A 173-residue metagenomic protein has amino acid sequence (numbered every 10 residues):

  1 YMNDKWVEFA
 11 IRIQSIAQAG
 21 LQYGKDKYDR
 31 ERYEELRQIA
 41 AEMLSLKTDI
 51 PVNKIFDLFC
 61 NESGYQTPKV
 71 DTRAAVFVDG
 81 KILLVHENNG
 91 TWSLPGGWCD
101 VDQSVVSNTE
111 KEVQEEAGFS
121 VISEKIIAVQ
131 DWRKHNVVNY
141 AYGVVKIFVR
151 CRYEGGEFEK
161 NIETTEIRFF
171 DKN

Functional and structural regions predicted by a protein language model:
M2-E35, I39, I162-N173: Nudix hydrolase/Nudix homology domain
K27, G97-W98: Gly/Ser/Thr-rich helix-start
K27-R73: Acidic, metal-coordinating catalytic segment for phosphate/diphosphate chemistry, firing primarily on the Nudix
F56-S93, V121, K125: N-terminal strand-loop-strand
C99-S123, D131-N173: Unchanged
